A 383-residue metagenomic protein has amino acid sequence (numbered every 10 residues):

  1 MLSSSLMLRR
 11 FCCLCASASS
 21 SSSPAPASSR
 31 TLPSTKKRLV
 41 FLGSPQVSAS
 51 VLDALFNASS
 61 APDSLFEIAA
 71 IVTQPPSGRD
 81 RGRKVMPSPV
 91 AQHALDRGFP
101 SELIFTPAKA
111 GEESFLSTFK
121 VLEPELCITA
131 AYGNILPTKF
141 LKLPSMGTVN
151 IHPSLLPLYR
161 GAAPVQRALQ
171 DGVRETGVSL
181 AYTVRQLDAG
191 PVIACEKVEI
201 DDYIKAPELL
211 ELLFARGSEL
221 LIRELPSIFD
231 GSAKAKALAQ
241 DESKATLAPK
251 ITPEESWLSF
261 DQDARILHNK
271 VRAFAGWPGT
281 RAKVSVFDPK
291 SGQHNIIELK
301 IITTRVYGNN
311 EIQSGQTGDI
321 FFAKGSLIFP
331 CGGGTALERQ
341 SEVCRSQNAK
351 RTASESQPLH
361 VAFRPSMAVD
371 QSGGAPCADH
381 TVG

Functional and structural regions predicted by a protein language model:
L2-P278, Q293-N295, G334-L337, Q347-T352 (+2 more regions): One-carbon transfer enzymes
S232-K234, D288-I296, N310-A323: Short, glycine- and charge-enriched coil/turn segments that flank and shape catalytic ligand pockets
L258, T280-V286, L327-G332: Short acidic-hydrophobic surface loop/beta-edge motif
H268, G279-K283, S314: Glycine-rich, charged/polar anion/phosphate-binding loops that engage phosphate groups from diverse ligands
A282-V306: Short, structured protein-protein interaction patches enriched in aromatics and acidic/basic residues, typified by
I302-L337, S341-C344, K350: Low-complexity, glycine/alanine/valine/leucine- and proline-rich hydrophobic stretches
